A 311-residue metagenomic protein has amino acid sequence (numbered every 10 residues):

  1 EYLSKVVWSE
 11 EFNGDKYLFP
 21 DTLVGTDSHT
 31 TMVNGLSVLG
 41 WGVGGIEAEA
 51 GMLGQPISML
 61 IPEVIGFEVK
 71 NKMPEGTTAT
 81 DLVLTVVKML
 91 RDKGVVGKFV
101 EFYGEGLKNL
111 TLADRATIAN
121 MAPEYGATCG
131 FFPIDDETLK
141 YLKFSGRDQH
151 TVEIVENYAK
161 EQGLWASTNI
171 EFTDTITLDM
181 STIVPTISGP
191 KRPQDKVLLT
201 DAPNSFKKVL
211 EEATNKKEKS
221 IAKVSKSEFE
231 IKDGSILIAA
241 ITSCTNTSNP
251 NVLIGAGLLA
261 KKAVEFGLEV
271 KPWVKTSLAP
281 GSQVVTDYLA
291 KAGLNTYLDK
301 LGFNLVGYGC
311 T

Functional and structural regions predicted by a protein language model:
E1-T311: Fe-S-dependent hydro-lyases/dehydratases of central metabolism
